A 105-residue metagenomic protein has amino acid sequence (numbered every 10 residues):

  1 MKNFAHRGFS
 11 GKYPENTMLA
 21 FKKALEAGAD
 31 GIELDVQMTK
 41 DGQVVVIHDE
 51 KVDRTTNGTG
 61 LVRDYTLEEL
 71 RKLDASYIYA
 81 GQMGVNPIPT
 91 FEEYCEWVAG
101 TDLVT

Functional and structural regions predicted by a protein language model:
M1-T105: Phosphate-group recognition and catalysis centered on beta-loop-alpha active-site segments
